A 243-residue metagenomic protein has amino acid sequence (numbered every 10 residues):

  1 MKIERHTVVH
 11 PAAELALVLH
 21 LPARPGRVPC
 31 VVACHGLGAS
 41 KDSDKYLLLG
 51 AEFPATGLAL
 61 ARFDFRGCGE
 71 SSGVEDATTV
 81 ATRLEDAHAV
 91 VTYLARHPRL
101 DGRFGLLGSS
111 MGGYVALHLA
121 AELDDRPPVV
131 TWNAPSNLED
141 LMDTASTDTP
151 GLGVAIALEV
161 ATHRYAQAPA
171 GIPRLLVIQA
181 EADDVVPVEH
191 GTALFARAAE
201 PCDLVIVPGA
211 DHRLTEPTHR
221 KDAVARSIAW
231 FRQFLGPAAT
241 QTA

Functional and structural regions predicted by a protein language model:
M1-G26: N-terminal cap/lid segment of alpha/beta-hydrolase-fold proteins
G38-G50, F65, E189: The serine-hydrolase catalytic nucleophile loop
K41-D42, C68-L100: Catalytic nucleophile-loop/oxyanion-hole region of alpha/beta-hydrolase and closely related hydrolase-like folds
G50-S72: Conserved alpha/beta-hydrolase
A89-L152: Primarily recognizes the serine-hydrolase "nucleophile elbow" in alpha/beta-hydrolase and SGNH/GDSL folds
A170-I172, L176-Q179, D183: Short beta-strand/loop motif that positions the catalytic acidic residue of the alpha/beta-hydrolase fold
A182-V186, R213: Acidic catalytic loop of the alpha/beta-hydrolase fold
A210-A223: Catalytic histidine-centered segment of alpha/beta-hydrolase-like enzymes
